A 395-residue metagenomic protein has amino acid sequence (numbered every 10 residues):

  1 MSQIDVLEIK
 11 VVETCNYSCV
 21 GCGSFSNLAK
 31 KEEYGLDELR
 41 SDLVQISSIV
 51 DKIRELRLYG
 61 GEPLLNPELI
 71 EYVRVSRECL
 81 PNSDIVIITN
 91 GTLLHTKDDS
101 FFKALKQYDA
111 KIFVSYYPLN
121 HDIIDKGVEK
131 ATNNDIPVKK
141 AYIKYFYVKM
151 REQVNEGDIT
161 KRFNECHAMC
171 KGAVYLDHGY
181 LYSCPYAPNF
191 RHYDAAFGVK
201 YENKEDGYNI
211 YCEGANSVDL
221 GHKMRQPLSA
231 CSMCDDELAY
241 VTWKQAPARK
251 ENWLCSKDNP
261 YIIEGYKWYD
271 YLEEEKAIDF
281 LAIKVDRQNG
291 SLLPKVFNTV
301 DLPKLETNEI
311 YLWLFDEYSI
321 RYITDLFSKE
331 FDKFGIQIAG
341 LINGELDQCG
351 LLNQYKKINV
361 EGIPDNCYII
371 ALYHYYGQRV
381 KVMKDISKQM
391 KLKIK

Functional and structural regions predicted by a protein language model:
M1-I87, L94-K97, P260-E273: Conserved alpha-helical substructure of the radical SAM core
V12, N16, F163, L228-C231: Residues immediately within or flanking Cys/His clusters that coordinate Zn2+ in small zinc-binding modules
L56, I85-I87, I112, I338-A339 (+1 more regions): Hydrophobic/aromatic residues located in beta-strands of well-ordered beta-sheets within soluble catalytic
L65-H192: Conserved AdoMet/S-adenosylmethionine-binding subsite of the radical SAM
E129-Y147, Y186-W243: C-terminal accessory region of radical SAM enzymes
C234-N298, N308, K388: Radical SAM enzyme core and accessory elements
I278-K395: Hydrophobic, well-ordered beta-alpha structural blocks that scaffold small-molecule cofactor pockets
